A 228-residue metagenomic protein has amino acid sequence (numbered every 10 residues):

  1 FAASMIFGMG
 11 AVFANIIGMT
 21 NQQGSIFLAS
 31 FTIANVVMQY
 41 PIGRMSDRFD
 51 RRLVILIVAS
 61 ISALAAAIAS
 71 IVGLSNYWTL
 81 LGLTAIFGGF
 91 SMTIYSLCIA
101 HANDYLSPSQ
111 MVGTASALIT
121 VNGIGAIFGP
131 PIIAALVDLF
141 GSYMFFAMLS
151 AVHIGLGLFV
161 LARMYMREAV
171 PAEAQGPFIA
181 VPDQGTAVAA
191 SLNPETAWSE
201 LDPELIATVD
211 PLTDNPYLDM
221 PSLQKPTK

Functional and structural regions predicted by a protein language model:
G8-G24: Short amphipathic helix-loop junctions that connect adjacent transmembrane helices in Major Facilitator Superfamily/SLC
N21, L106-L118: Loop-to-transmembrane helix entry/capping segments in MFS-fold secondary transporters and related SLC/MFSD carriers
I26-N35, N122: Transmembrane alpha-helical segments of major facilitator superfamily
M38-D50, V137-D138: Helix-to-loop junctions at the C-terminal end of transmembrane segments in multipass secondary transporters
L53-I68, S150: Structural signature of the two symmetry-related core transmembrane helices
M92-S107: Intracellular juxtamembrane helix-capping segments at the cytosolic ends of symmetry-related transmembrane helices
A135-H153: A membrane-interface helix-boundary motif in multi-pass transporters
R163-K228: Intrinsic disorder in cytosolic terminal tails and internal cytosolic loops of multi-pass membrane transporters
